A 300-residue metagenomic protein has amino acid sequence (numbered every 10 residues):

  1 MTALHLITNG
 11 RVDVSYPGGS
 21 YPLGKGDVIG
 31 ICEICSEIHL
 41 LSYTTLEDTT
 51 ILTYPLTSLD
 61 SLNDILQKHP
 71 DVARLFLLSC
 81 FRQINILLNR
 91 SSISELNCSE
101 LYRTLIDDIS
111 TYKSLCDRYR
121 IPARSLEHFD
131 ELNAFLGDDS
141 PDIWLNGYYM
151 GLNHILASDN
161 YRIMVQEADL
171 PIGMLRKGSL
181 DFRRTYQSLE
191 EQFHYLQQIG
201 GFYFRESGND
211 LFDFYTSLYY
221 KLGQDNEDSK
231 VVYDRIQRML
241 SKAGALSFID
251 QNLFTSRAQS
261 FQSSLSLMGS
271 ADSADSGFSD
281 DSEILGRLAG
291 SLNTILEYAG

Functional and structural regions predicted by a protein language model:
M1-G18, K25-D27, Q237: Glycine- and acidic-residue-biased ligand/ion/polar-headgroup-sensing regions
G19-F81, N85, F214, D250-L267 (+2 more regions): Cyclic-nucleotide recognition modules
L78-G151, Q187-S188, H194-G200, F204-Y220 (+5 more regions): Polybasic "coupling" helices that flank or enter modular domains
E167-D169: Acidic, low-complexity, intrinsically disordered peripheral segments
R235-G300: Charge-dense, extended regions
